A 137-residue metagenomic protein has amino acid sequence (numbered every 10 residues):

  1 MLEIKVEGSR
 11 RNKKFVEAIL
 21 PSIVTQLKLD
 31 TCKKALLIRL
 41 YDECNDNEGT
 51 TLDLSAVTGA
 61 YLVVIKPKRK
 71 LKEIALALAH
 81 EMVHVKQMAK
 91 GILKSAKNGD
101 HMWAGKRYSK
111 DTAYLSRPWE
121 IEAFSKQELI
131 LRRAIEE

Functional and structural regions predicted by a protein language model:
M1-R10, L36-N47: Hydrophobic or amphipathic, alpha-helical segments that drive membrane association/targeting
R10, K14, K72-E73, A77 (+1 more regions): Soluble non-cytosolic domains of exported or imported proteins
R11-K33: Zn2+-dependent metallopeptidase catalytic core
L27-K33, I92-K94, R133-E137: Surface-exposed helix-capping loop/turn segments at secondary-structure junctions
Y41-E73: Active-site scaffold of zinc-dependent metalloenzymes
K72, M88-I121: Post-HEXXH active-site segment of zinc metalloproteases
L76-A89, A123: Active-site recognition of the HExxH zinc-binding catalytic motif
A113-P118, E122-E137: Long, well-structured alpha-helical subdomains associated with metal-dependent extracellular/ecto-lumenal hydrolases
